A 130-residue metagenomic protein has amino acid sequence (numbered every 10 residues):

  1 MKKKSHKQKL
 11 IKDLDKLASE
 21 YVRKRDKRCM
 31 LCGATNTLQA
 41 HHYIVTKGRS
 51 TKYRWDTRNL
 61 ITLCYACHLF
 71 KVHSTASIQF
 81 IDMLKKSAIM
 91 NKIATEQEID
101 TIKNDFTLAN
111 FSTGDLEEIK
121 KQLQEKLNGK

Functional and structural regions predicted by a protein language model:
M1-S19, D26, G33-T37, I93 (+1 more regions): A boundary/linker detector
H6-K7, R49, H68-L69: Residue-level detector of alpha-helix boundaries and kinks
L17, K24, W55-N59: Flanking scaffold residues of small Cys/His-coordinated metal-binding clusters
R23, L31, T75-I78, D82-L84 (+1 more regions): Broad hydrophobic/π-residue packing in well-ordered secondary structure
M30-T62, K71: Histidine-centered nuclease catalytic patch
L60-I89, I93: Short Cys/His-centered divalent metal-binding micro-motifs
